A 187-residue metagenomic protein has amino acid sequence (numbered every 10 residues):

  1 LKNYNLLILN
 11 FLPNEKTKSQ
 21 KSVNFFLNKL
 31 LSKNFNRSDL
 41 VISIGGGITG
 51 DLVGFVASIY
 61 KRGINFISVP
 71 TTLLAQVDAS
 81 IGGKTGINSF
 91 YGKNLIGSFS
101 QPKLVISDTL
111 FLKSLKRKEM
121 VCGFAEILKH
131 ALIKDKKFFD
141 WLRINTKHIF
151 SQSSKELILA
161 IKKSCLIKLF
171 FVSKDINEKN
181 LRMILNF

Functional and structural regions predicted by a protein language model:
L1-L40: ATP/NTP phosphate-donor binding region
L9, S43-I44, V69: Structural motif
S19-S22, F26, V69, M120 (+4 more regions): General structural feature for long, well-ordered alpha-helical segments within catalytic domains of soluble enzymes
K33, I127-K134, N145-I149, S164-K174: Change "in soluble alpha/beta enzymes" to "in soluble alpha/beta proteins
D39-S58, M183-F187: Glycine/serine-rich anion-binding loops at beta->alpha junctions that coordinate negatively charged ligand groups
G54-H148: A glycine/threonine-rich phosphate-anchoring loop and its flanking beta-alpha core in nucleotide/phosphate-binding
I149-F187: Active-site segments that bind and position negatively charged phosphate/pyrophosphate groups
